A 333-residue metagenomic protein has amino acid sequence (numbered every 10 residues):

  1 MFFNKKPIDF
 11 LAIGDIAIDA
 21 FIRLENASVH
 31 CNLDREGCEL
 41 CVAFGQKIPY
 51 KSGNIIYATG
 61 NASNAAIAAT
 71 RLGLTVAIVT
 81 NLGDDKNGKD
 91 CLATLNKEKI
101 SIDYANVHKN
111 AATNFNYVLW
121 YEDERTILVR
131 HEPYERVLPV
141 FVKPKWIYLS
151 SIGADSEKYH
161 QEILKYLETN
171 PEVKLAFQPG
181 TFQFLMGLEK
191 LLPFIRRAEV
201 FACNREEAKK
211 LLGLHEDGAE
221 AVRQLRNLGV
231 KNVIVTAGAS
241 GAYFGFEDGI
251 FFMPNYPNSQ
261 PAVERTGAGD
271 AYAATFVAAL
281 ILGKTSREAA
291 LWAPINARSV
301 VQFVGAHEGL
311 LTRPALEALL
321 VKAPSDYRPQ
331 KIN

Functional and structural regions predicted by a protein language model:
M1-A77, K89, N333: Glycine-rich phosphate/adenosyl-contacting loop at the front of the ribokinase-like
F2-L11, H30, G218-N333: Conserved phosphate-binding/catalytic region of the ribokinase-like
F10, V140-F141, L191-F194: Structural alpha-helical scaffold elements that stabilize or flank donor/cofactor-binding regions in carbohydrate
D15-I16, I152, A271: Active-site metal-binding loops of divalent metal-dependent hydrolases
T75-V76, I102, L175, V233: Hydrophobic anchor at the start of a short beta-strand that flanks the dinucleotide cofactor-binding loop
T94-A111: A glycine-rich helix N-cap at a beta->alpha junction
N106-V107, F115-K158: Conserved phosphate-binding/catalytic loop of the ribokinase/pfkB sugar-kinase fold
L164-K174, P179-F252: Conserved phosphate/ATP/ADP-binding segment of small-molecule kinases
